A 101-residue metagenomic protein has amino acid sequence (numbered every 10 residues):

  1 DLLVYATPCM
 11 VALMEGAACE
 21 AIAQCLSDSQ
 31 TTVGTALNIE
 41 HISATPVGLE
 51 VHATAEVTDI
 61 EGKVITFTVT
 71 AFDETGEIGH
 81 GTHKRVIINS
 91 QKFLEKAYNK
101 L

Functional and structural regions predicted by a protein language model:
D1, D28-S29, N89-S90: Glycine-rich, flexible loop/turn motifs
D1-C25, K96-K100: Hot-dog-fold acyl-thioester-processing enzymes
C19-H52: Hydrophobic beta-strand-centered segment that forms part of the acyl-chain substrate-binding groove
I39-E74: Hydrophobic beta-sheet segments that form the core/acyl-binding groove of ACP/CoA-dependent acyl-chain-processing
V64, K84-R85: A generic structural motif
T70, H83-K84: Residue-level structural signal for beta-strand termini and adjacent loop
V86-L101: C-terminal output/interaction extensions
